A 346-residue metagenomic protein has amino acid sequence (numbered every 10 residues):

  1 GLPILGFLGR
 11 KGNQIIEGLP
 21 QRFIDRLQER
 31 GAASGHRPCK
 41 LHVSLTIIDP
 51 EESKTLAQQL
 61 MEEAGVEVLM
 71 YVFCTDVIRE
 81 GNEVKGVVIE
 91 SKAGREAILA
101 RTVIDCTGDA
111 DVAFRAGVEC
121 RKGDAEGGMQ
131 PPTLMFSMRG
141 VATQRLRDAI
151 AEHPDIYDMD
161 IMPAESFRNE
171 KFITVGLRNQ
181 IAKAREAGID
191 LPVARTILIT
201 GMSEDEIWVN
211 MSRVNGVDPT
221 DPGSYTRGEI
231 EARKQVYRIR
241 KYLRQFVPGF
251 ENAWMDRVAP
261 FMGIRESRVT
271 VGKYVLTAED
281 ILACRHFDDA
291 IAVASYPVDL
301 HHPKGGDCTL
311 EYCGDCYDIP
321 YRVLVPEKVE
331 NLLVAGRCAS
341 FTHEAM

Functional and structural regions predicted by a protein language model:
G1-E83, Q130-P131: Conserved N-terminal/central alpha/beta ligand/cofactor-binding core
G31, E90, R95-T102, C106-A345: Flavin (FAD/FMN)-binding glycine-rich loop and adjacent Rossmann-like elements that form
V72-T102: Aromatic/His-enriched, Gly/Pro-containing loop or helix-boundary segments that lie immediately adjacent to catalytic
